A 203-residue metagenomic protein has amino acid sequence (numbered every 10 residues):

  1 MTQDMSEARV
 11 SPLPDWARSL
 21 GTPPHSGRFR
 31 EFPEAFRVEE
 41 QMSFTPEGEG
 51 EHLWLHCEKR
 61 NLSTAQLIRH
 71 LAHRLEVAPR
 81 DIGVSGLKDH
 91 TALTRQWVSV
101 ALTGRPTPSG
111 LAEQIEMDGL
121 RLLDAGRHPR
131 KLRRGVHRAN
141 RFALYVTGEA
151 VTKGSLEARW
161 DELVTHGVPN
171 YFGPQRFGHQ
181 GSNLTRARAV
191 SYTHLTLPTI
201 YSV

Functional and structural regions predicted by a protein language model:
T2-G48, H52, R60, R74-L195: Extended, charged/glycine-rich binding lobes that contact polyanionic ligands
L67-I68: Short amphipathic, charge-patterned alpha-helical segments
H194-V203: Single conserved hydrophobic/aromatic residue that forms the stacking wall/gate of nucleotide- or nucleobase-binding
